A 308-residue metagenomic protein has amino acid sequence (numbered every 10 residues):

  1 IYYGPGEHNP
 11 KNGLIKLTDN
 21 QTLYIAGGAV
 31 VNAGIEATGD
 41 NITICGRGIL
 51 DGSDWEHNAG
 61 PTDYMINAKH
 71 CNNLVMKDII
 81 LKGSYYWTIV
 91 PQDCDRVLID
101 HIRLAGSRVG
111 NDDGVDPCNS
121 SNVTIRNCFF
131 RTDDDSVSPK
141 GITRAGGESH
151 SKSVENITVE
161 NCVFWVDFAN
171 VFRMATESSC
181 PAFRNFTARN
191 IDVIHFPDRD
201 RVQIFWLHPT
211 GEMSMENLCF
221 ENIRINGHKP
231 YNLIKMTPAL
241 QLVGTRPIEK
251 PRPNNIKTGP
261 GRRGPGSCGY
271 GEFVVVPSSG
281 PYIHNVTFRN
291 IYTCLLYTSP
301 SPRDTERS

Functional and structural regions predicted by a protein language model:
H8-T22, V30-C45, S53-L74, Y85-C94 (+3 more regions): Extracellular beta-strand-rich solenoid/capping regions of secreted or surface-exposed proteins that bind or remodel
L14, G34, M65, T88 (+5 more regions): Structural detector of coil-to-beta-strand junctions
T22, G27, D40-D51, N72-G83 (+8 more regions): Right-handed parallel beta-helix
V166-F168, F196-V202, G264-C268, C294-L295: Short acidic (Asp/Glu) and glycine-rich catalytic loops that position anionic groups and cofactors
T176-C180, L207-S214, P238, Y282: Glycine-centered low-complexity coil/loop motifs and glycine-rich tracts, especially the flexible linkers
I191, E221-H228, L233-T245, E249-N255: Active/binding-pocket-proximal capping segment
Y297-D304: Conserved small/polar residues in nucleotide/adenosyl-binding loops
